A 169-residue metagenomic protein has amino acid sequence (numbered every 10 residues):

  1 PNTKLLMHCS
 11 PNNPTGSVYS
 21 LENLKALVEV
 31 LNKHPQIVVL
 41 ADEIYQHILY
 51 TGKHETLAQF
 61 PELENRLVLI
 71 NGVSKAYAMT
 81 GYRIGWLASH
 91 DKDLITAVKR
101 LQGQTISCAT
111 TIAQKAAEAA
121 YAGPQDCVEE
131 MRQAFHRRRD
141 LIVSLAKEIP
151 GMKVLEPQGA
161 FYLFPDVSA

Functional and structural regions predicted by a protein language model:
P1-A169: PLP-dependent class I/II
